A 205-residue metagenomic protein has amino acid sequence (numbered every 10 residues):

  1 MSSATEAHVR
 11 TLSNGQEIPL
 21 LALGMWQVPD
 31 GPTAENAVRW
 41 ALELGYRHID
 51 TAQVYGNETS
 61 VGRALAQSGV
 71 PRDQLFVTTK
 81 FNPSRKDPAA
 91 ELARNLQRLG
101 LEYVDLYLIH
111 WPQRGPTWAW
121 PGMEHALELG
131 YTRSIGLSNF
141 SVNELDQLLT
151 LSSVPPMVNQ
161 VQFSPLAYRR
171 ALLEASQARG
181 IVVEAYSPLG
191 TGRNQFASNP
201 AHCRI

Functional and structural regions predicted by a protein language model:
M1-L75, A89, L189-G192: N-terminal binding-site loop/beta-alpha segment at the start of enzyme catalytic domains that lines or forms
A7, V38, E58, G62-L65 (+4 more regions): Generic structural signal for well-ordered alpha-helices, preferentially at hydrophobic/aromatic core positions
Q16-L21, G45-H48, V70-L75, L101-D105 (+3 more regions): Short, well-ordered coil/turn segments that N-cap beta-strands
L23, A41, I49, V61 (+9 more regions): Conserved, mostly hydrophobic/aromatic
P29-L42, R85-G100, P116-W118, N143-D146 (+1 more regions): Short, acidic/polar
R72-R85, D105-P112, N139-V142: A short, structured active-site edge motif that brings together acidic residues
P88-I109, H125-L129, T150-L151, I181: CE4/NodB-like, metal-dependent polysaccharide N-deacetylase domain that modifies extracellular/periplasmic N-acetylated
P112-I205: Beta/alpha (TIM)-barrel catalytic core signal, keyed to glycine-rich beta->alpha loops juxtaposed to Asp/Glu that bind
